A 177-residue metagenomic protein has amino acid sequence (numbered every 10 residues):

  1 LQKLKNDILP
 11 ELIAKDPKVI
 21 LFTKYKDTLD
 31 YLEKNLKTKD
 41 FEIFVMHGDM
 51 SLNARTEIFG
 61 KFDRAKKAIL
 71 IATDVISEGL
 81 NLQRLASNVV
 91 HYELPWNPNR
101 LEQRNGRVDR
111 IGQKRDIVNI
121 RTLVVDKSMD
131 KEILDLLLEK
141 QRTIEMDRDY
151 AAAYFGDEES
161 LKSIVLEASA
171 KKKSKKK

Functional and structural regions predicted by a protein language model:
L1-K24, Y31: Conserved interdomain hinge at the start of the Helicase C-terminal
D16-P17, K39-E42, K66-K67, R84-N88 (+1 more regions): Short glycine-/polar-rich loops that comprise or flank the Walker A/P-loop and associated switch/sensor motifs
T23-H47: Conserved helicase motor "Helicase C" RecA-like lobe of SF1/SF2 P-loop NTPases
T28-L32, N81, R100, E132: Phosphate- and divalent-cation-binding pockets in alpha/beta enzyme and binding domains that engage nucleotide-derived
F41-I76: Conserved helicase ATPase core of P-loop NTP-dependent helicases/translocases
D49, D74-R115, V124-K127: Conserved RecA-like helicase motor core of SF1/SF2 enzymes
Q113-K177: C-terminal accessory region of SF2 helicases/translocases
